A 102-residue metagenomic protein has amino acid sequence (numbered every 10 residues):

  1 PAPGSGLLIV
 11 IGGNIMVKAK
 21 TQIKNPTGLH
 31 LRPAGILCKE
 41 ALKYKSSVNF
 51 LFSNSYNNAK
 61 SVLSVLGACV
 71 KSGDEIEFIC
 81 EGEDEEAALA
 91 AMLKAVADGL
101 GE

Functional and structural regions predicted by a protein language model:
P1-I15: Short, Lys/Arg-enriched N-terminal segments with co-localized hydrophobic residues within the first ~10-30 amino acids
G6-L7, V62, A88, G99: Acidic/proline-rich low-complexity IDRs
V10-G13, K60, A91: Long, contiguous binding/interaction regions
M16-K20, E75-E77: Intrinsic-disorder/low-complexity, polar/charged segments enriched in Ser/Thr/Lys/Arg/Asp/Glu/Gln
K18, K24, A95: Residue-level signal for pocket-adjacent positions within structured domains
Q22-S72: Compact, glycine-rich, soluble single-domain proteins
G67-E102: C-terminal structural segments of small proteins and small subunits
